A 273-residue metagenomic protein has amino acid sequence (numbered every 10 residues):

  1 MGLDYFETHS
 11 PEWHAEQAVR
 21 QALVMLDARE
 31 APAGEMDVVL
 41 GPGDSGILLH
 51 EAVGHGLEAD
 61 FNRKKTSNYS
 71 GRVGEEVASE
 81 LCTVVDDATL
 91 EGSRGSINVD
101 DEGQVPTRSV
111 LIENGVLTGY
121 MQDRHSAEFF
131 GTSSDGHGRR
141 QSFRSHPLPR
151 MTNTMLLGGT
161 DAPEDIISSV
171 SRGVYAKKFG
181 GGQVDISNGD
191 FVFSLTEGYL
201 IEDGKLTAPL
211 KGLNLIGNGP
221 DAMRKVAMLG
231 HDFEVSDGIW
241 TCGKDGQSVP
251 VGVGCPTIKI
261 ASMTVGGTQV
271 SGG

Functional and structural regions predicted by a protein language model:
M1-G273: N-terminal small-residue-enriched
